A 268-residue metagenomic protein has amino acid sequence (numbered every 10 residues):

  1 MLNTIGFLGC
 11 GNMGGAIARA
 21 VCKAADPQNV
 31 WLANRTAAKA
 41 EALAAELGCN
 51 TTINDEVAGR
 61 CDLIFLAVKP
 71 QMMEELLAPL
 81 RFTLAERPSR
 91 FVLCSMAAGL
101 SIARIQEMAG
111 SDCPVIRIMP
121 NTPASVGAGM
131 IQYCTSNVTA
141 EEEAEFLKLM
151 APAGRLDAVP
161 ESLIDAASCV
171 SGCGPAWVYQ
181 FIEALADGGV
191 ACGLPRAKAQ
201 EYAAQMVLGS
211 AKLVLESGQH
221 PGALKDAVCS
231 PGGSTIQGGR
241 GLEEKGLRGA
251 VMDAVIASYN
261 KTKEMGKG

Functional and structural regions predicted by a protein language model:
M1-G59, A128-G129, V190-C192: NAD(P)+-binding Rossmann beta1-loop-alpha1 motif at the extreme N-terminus of oxidoreductases
I17, A37, L47, D55-M130: Rossmann-like NAD(P)(H) cofactor-binding subdomain of soluble oxidoreductases
V30, A40, M73, P195-A203 (+2 more regions): Small-residue helix-packing motif on alpha-helices
R104-P114, M130-A166, V178-E216: Internal alpha-helical scaffold of NAD(P)-dependent oxidoreductase catalytic cores
V115, I164-C169, P221-D226: Short pre-catalytic strand/loop immediately N-terminal to key active-site residues, enriched for Gly-Thr
A204-G268: NAD(P)-dependent Rossmann-like dehydrogenase/reductase catalytic/cofactor-binding core
